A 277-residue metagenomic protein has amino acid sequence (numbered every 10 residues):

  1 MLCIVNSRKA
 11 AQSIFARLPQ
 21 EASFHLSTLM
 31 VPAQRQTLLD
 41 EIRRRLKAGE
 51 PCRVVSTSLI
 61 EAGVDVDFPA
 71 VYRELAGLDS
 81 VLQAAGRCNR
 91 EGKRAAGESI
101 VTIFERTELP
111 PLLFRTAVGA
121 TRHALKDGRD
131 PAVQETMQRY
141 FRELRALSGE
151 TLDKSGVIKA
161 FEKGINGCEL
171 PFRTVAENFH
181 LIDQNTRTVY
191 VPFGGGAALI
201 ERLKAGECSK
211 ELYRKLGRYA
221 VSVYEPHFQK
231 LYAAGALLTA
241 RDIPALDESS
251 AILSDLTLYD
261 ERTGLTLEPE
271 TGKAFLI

Functional and structural regions predicted by a protein language model:
M1-L2, R53: Residue-level preference for the first positions of well-ordered beta-strands
L2-I4, K9, S13-Q36, R44 (+3 more regions): C-terminal helicase lobe and adjacent C-terminal extensions/tails of nucleic-acid helicase motors
Q12, A16, T57-S58, V66: Feature representing long, continuous alpha-helical segments
V31-T57: Conserved helicase ATPase core of P-loop NTP-dependent helicases/translocases
V55-I60, A76: Conserved helicase core region in the C-terminal RecA-like lobe
G63: Phosphate-handling catalytic cores of nucleic-acid transaction enzymes
D67-V71: Short hinge/gating elements
